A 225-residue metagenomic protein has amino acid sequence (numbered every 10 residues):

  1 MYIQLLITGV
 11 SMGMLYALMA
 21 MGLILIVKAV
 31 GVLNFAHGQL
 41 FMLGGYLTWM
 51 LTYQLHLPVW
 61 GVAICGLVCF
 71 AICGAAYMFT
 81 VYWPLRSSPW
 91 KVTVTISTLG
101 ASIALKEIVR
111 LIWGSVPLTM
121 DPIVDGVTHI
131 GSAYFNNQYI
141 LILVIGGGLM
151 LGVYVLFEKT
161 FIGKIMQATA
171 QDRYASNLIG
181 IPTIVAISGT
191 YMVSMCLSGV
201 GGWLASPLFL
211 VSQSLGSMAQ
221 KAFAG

Functional and structural regions predicted by a protein language model:
M1-M19, L47, L55-V62, S88-V94 (+4 more regions): Membrane-interfacial amphipathic/re-entrant helices at transmembrane-helix boundaries
I7, A29-A76: Membrane-embedded helix boundary and interhelical linker motif in transport proteins
M12, Y134-S212: Helix-loop-helix "hairpin" substructures at the membrane interface of multi-pass membrane proteins
Y16, A20, H56-L67, Y191-M192 (+1 more regions): Transmembrane alpha-helical segments in multi-pass inner-membrane proteins
L23-G45, V59, P89-V92, I162-I165 (+2 more regions): Short, non-helical or kinked segments that cap or interrupt transmembrane helices
G45-W49, G66-C73, A101-V109, I145-Y154 (+2 more regions): Hydrophobic core segments of alpha-helical transmembrane domains in multi-pass membrane transport and ion-translocation
L57-A101, I108: Alpha-helical transmembrane segments within multi-pass membrane transporters and channels
L85, P89-K159, A186, L210: Transmembrane helix-bundle core of multi-pass membrane transporters and related energy-transducing complexes
